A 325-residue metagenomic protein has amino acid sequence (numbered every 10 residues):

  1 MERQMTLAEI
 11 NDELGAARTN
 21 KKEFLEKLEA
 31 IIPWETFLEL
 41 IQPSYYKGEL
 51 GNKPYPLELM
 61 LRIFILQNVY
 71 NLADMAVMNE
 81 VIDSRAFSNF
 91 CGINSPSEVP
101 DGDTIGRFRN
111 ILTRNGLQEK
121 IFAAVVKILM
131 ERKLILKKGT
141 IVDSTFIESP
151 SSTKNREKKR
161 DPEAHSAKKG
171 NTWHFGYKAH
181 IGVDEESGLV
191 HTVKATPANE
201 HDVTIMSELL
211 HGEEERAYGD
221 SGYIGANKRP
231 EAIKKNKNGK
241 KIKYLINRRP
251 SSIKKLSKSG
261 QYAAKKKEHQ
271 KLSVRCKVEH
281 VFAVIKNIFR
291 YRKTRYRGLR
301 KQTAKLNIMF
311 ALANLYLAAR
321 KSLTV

Functional and structural regions predicted by a protein language model:
M1-W34, Q42-P43, T324-V325: Charged, often Cys/His-bearing segments associated with DNA-binding zinc-finger transcription factors
E2, A8, L66, M75 (+7 more regions): Polybasic low-complexity intrinsically disordered regions
P33, G51-E58, S97-D101, Q270 (+2 more regions): Secondary-structure capping and boundary motifs in well-ordered enzyme cores
L38-E58: An N-terminal domain-cap segment
Y55-M60, E80-I82: Non-catalytic DNA-binding core/recognition domains of DNA-processing enzymes
L59-N71: Alpha-helical support elements that line or immediately flank enzyme active sites and cofactor-binding pockets
V69-A76, L189, I288-T294, N314-V325: Short helix-capping/linker segments at secondary-structure and domain boundaries
E215-R216, S221-R300, A304: Helix-centered, glycine/charged polyanion-binding patches within enzymatic domains that contact phosphate-containing
